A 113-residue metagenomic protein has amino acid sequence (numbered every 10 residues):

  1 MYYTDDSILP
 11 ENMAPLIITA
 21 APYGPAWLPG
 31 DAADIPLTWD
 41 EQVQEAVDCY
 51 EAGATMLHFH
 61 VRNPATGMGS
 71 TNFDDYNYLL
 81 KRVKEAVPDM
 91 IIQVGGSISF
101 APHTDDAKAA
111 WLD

Functional and structural regions predicted by a protein language model:
Y2-I8, D31-D40, Q44: N-terminal pre-domain/capping segments
I8-D34: N-terminal small/glycine-rich loop or linker at the start of catalytic domains across soluble metabolic enzymes
P15-T19, M56-H58, D89-Q93: Structural preference for beta-strand elements that scaffold enzyme active sites
A21-P25, R62-P64, G95-A101: Active-site beta-loop-alpha junctions enriched in small/polar residues
Q42, C49, H60: Conserved, mostly hydrophobic/aromatic
E51-A54: A structural motif
G67-G96: Alpha-helix-loop-beta-strand connector modules within alpha/beta enzyme cores
A101-D113: Extended substrate/RNA-proximal surfaces in nucleic-acid metabolism proteins
